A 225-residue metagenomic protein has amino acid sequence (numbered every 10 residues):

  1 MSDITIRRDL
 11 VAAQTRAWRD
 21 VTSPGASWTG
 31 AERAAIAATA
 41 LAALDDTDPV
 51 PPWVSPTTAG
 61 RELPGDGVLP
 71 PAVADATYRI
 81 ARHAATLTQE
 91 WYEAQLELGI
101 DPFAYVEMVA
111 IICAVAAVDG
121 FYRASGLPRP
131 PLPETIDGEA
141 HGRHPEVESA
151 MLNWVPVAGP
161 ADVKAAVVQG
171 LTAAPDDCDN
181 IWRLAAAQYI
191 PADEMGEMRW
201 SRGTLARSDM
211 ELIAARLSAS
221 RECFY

Functional and structural regions predicted by a protein language model:
M1-Y225: Hydrophobic alpha-helical segments
